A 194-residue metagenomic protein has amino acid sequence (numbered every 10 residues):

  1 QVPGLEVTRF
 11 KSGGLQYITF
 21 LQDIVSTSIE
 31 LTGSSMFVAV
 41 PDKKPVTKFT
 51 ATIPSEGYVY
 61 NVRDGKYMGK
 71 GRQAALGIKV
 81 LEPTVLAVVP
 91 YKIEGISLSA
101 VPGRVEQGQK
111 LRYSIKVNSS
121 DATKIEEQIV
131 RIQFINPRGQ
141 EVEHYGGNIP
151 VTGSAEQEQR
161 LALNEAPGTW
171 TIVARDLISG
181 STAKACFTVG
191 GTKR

Functional and structural regions predicted by a protein language model:
Q1-R131: Carbohydrate-binding surfaces of carbohydrate-active enzymes
V62-K66, Q133-E141, L177-S179: Change "in extracellular beta-sheet-rich domains … of secreted and cell-surface proteins" to "in beta-sheet-rich domains
K92-I93, D176-K184: Short acidic/polar inter-strand loop motif in beta-rich domains
S97, V101, G146, S181-G191: Edge beta-strands of extracellular beta-sandwich domains
I115-S119, F134, L161, D176 (+1 more regions): Hydrophobic beta-strand positions in extracellular immunoglobulin-like domains
E127, P167-T169: Extracellular Ig-like/FN3 beta-sandwich strand-entry sites
I149-Q159: Aromatic sugar-binding surface patches on proteins that engage polysaccharides or sugar-phosphate polymers
T171-R175: Extracellular recognition modules
